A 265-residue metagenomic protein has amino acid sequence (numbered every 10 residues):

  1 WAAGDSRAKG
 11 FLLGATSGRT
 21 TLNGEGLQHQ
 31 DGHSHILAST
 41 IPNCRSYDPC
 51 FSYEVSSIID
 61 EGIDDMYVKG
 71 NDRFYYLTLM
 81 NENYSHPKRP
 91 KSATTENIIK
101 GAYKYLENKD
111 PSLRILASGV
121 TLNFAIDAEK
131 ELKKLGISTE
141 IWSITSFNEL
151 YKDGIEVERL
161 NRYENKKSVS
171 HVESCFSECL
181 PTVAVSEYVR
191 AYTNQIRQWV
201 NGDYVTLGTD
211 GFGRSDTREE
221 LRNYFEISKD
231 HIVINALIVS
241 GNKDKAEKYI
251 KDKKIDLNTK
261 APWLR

Functional and structural regions predicted by a protein language model:
W1-G4: Long, structured ligand/cofactor-binding scaffold of large enzymes
A8-F11, T16, T20-H33, S39 (+3 more regions): Thiamine diphosphate
F51: Ferredoxin-type iron-sulfur electron-transfer modules in oxidoreductases and energy-metabolism complexes
